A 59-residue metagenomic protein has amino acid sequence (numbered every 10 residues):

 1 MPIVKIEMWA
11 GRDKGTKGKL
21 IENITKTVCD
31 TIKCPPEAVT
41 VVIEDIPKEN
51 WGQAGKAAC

Functional and structural regions predicted by a protein language model:
P2-C59: A domain-level signal for the structural core that forms small-molecule/cofactor-binding pockets and catalytic centers
